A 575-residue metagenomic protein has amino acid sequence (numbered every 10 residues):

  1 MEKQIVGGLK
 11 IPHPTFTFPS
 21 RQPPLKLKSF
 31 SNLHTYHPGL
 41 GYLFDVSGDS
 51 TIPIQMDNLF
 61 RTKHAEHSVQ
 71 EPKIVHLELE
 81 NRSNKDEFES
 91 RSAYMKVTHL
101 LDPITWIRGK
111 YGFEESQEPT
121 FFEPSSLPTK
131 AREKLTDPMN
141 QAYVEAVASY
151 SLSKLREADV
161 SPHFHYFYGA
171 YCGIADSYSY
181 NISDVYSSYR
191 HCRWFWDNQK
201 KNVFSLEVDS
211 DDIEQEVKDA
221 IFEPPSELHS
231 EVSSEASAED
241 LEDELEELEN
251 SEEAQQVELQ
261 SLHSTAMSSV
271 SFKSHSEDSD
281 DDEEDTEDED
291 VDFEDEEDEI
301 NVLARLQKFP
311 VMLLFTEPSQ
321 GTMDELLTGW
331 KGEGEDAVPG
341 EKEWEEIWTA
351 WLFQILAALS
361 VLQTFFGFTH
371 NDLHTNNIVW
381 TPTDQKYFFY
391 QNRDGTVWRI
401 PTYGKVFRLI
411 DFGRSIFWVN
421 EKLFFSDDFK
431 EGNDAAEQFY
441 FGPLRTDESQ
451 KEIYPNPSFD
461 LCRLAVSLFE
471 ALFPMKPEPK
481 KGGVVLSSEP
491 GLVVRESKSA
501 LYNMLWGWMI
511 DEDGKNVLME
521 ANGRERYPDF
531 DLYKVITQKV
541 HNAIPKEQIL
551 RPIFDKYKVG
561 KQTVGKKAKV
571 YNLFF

Functional and structural regions predicted by a protein language model:
M1-S50, Y440-F575: Helical subdomain adjoining the active site within ATP-dependent kinase catalytic cores
L25-G109: ATP-binding glycine-rich phosphate-binding loop
K73-V75, E89-A93, S161-Y166, P310-L314 (+6 more regions): Core residues of folded domains in eukaryotic genome-function proteins
R82, T98-D102, C172-A175, S319-G321 (+4 more regions): Conserved beta-strand elements of beta-rich interaction domains across eukaryotes, especially beta-propellers
D102-R156: The N-lobe alphaC helix and its flanking beta3-alphaC-beta4 segment of protein kinase-like domains, centered on
I104-F121, P162-E346, V419-S426: Conserved structural core of kinase catalytic domains
L152-R156, Q260, S264-T265, A337-H370 (+1 more regions): Conserved kinase catalytic-core helix
N181, L241-N250, S274, D295 (+2 more regions): Catalytic activation segment of kinase domains across protein kinase-like and atypical kinase folds
